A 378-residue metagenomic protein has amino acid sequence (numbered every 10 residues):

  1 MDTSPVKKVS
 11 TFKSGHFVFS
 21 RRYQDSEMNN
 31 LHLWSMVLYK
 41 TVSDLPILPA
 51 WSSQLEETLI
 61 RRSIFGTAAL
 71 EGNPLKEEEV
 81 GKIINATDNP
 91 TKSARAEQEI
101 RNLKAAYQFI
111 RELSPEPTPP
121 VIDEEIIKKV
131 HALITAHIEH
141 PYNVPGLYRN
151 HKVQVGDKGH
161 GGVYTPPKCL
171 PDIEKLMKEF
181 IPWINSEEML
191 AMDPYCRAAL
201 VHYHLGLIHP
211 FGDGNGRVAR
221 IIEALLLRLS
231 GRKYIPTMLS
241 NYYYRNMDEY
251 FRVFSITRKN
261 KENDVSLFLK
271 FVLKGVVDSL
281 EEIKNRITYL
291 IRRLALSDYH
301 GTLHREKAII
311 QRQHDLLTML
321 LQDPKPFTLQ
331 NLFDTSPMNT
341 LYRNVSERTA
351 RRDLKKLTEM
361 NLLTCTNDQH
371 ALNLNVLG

Functional and structural regions predicted by a protein language model:
M1-G378: FIC/Doc superfamily catalytic core
